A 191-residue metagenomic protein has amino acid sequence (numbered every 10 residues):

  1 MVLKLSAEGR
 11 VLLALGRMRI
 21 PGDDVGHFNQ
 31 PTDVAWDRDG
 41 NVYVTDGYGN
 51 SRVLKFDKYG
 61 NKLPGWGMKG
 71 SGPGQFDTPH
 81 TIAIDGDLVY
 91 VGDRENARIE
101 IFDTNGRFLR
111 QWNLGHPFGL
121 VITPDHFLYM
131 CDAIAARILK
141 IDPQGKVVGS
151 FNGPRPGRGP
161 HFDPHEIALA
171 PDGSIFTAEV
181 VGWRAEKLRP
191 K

Functional and structural regions predicted by a protein language model:
M1-K191: Eukaryotic scaffold repeat domains enriched in small/polar residues
